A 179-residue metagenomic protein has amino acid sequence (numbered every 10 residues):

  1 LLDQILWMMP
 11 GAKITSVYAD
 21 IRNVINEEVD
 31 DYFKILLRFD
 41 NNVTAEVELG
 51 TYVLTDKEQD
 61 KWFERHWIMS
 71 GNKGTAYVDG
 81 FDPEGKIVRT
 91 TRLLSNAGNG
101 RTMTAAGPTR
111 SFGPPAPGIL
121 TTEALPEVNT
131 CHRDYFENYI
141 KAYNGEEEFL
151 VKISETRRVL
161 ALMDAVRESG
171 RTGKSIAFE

Functional and structural regions predicted by a protein language model:
L2-K86, T90-R92, A106, F136-G145: Contiguous beta-strand/loop segments that form the cofactor/metal-binding neighborhood of enzyme cores
F33, I119-T121, E147: Short amphipathic alpha-helical segments
F33-K34, A97, R167-E168: Short alpha-helix boundary/capping motifs
D40, V88, R92-L94, A124-V128 (+2 more regions): C-terminal helix-rich "cap/oligomerization" subdomain common to oxidoreductases
E84-H132: A short, hydrophobic/aromatic-rich structural module that often spans a beta strand with its adjoining loop
